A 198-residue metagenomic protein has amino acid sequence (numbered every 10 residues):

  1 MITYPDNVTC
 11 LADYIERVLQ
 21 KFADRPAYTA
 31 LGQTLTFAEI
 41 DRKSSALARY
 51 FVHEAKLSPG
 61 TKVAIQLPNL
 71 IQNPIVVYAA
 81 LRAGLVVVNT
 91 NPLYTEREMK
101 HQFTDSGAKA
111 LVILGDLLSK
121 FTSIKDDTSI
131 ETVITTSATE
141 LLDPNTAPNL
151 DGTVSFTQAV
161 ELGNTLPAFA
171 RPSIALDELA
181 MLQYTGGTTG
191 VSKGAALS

Functional and structural regions predicted by a protein language model:
M1-V8: Flexible, non-catalytic linker and terminal segments flanking ANL/adenylate-forming cores
N7, Q33-L35, A48-R97, T104 (+1 more regions): Conserved AMP-binding/adenylate-forming
D13-T36: AMP-dependent adenylate-forming
V18, Y28, I40, S44-L47 (+6 more regions): Adenylate-forming
A23, T153-V154, G163-Y184, V191 (+1 more regions): Conserved pre-ATP/AMP-binding loop-to-beta segment of ANL
R25, P59-T61, L176: Phosphate-coordination loops involved in phosphoryl transfer and adenosine-cofactor binding
D41-L47, M181, A195-S198: Conserved structural elements of the adenylate-forming
R82-L162: Structural core segment of the AMP-binding/adenylate-forming
